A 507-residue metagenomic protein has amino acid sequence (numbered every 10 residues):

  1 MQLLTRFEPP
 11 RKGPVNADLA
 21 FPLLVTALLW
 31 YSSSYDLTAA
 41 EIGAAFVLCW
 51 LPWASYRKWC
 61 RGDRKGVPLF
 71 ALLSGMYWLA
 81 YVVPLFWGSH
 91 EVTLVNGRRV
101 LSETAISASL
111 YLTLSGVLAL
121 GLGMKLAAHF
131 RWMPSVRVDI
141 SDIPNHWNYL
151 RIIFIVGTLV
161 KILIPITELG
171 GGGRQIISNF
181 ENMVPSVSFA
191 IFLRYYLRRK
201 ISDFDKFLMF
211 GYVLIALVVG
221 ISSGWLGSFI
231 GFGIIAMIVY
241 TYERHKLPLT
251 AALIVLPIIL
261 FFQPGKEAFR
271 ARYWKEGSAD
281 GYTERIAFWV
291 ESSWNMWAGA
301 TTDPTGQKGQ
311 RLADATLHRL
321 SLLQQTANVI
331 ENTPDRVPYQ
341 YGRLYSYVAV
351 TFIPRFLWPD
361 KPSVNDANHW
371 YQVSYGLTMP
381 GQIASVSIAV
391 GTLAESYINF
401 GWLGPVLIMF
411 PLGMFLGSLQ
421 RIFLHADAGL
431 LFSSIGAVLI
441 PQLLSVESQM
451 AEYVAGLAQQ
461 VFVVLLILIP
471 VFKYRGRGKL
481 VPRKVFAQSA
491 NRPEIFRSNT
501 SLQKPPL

Functional and structural regions predicted by a protein language model:
M1-S135, A236-T241, H245-L249, L253-P257 (+2 more regions): N-terminal "leader" segments that precede or initiate the main folded domain
P9-F21, G62-G75, I143-F154, K200-M209 (+1 more regions): Membrane-interfacial loop-to-transmembrane alpha-helix junctions, especially the N-terminal start
P22-L29, C49-W53, V187-F192, L208-L217 (+4 more regions): Hydrophobic, membrane-inserted alpha-helices
P22-Y31, L73-L85, V156-P165, G211-I221 (+2 more regions): Aromatic-anchored segments of alpha-helical transmembrane domains
T93-L101, L120-K275: Membrane-embedded catalytic interface detector for glycan/lipid assembly enzymes
I254-S363: Aromatic-rich transmembrane-lumenal/periplasmic boundary elements in polytopic membrane proteins
D335-F400: Long extracytoplasmic/lumenal interhelical loops at the membrane interface of multi-pass membrane proteins
Q382-L502: Hydrophobic alpha-helical segments
